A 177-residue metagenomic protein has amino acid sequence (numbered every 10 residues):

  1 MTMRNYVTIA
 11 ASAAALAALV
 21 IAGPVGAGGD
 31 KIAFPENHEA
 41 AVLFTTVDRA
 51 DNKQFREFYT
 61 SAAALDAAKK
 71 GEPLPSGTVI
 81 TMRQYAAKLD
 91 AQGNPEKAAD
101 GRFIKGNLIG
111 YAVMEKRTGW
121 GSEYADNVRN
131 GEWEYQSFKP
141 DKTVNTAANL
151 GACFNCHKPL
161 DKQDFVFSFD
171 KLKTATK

Functional and structural regions predicted by a protein language model:
T2-A13: Bacterial N-terminal signal peptides that target proteins for export
A22-P24: N-terminal signal peptide c-region/cleavage motif recognized by signal peptidases
G28-F55, G71, P75-K177: Sequence context surrounding c-type heme c attachment/ligation sites in exported
N52-L65: Short, structured beta-strand/loop micro-motifs enriched in basic residues and often containing a Trp
